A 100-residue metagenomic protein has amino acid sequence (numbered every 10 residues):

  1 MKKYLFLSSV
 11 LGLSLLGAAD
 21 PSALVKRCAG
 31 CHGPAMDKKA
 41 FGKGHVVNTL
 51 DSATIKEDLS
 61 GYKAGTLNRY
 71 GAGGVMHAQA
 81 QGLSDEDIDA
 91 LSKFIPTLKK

Functional and structural regions predicted by a protein language model:
M1-A18: Classic N-terminal secretory signal peptides
A18-C28: Cleaved targeting-peptide boundary
A19, T49, G82-E86: Soluble non-cytosolic domains of exported or imported proteins
L24, D37-A40, A72: N-terminal alpha-helical segment
C28-A35, L91: The canonical Cys-X-X-Cys-His
G33-T66, H77-A78: Gly/Gly-Pro-rich "capping" loops immediately C-terminal to redox-active cysteine motifs in periplasmic/lumenal
Q79-K100: C-terminal capping alpha-helices of c-type cytochrome domains
